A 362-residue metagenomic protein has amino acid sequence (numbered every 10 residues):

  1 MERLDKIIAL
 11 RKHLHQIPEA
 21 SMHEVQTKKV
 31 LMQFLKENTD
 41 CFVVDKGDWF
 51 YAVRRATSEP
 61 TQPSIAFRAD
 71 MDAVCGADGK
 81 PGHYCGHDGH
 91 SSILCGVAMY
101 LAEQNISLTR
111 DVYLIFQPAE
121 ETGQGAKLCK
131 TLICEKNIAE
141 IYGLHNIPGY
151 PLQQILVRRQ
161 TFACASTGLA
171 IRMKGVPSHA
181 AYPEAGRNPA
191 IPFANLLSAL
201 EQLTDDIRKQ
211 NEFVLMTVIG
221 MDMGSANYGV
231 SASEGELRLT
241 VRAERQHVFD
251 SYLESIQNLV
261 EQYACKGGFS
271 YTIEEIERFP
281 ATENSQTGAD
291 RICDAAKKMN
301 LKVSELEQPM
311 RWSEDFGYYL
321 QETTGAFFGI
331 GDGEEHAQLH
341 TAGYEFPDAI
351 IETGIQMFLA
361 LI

Functional and structural regions predicted by a protein language model:
M1-L108: Acidic/His- and Gly-rich active-site-bordering loop/insert found across diverse amide/peptide-bond hydrolases
M1-P18, E103-I106, I171-V176, I191 (+2 more regions): N-terminal hydrophobic/helix-forming segments and targeting peptides
L14, F67, H87, L114 (+7 more regions): Divalent metal-coordination and catalytic microenvironments
I17, E184-I191, H247-Y252: Active-site pocket-shaping loop/turn-to-helix segments
Q33, K127, G317: Active-site phosphate/pyrophosphate- and oxyanion-stabilizing loops and adjacent acidic/basic residues in soluble
F50-V53, D72-Y84, D88-G89, L101-A232 (+1 more regions): Histidine/acidic-residue-rich, glycine-tolerant segments that coordinate divalent metal ions
A66-A69, H145, L169-I171, F327-G333: Non-cysteine beta-strand/loop elements that form the S-adenosyl-L-methionine
A194-I362: Metal-dependent amide/peptide-bond hydrolase catalytic core, centered on the "pita-bread" metallohydrolase fold
